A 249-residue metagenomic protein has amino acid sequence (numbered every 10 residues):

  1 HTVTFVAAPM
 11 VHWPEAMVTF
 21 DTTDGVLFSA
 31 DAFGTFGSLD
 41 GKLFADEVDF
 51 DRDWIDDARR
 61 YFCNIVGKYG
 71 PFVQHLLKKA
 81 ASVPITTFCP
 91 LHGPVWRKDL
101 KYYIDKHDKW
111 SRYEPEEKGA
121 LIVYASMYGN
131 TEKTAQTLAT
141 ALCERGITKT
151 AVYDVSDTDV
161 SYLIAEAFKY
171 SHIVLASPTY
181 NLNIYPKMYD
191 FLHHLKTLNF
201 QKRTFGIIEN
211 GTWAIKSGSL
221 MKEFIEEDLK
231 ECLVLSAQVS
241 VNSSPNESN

Functional and structural regions predicted by a protein language model:
H1-E47: Catalytic core of the metallo-beta-lactamase
V3, V26, A120-I122, F205: Conserved hydrophobic helix-helix packing surfaces used for dimerization/oligomerization
H12, A32-G67, S111-E116: Active-site-proximal loop/helix segment associated with metal-binding centers of metalloenzymes
S29, L91, V123-A125, I208: Short hydrophobic segments within beta-strands
L39, F50-F88, G93-V95, T137-A151 (+1 more regions): FMN-binding flavodoxin-like domain, especially the glycine-rich phosphate-binding loop
C89-E116, D190: Short N-terminal or domain-adjacent regulatory/targeting segments
L100-D108, T134, Y153-Y162, I184-F191: A general structural motif
K118-I164: Long, well-ordered mid-to-C-terminal structural blocks that present hydrophobic/aromatic surfaces
